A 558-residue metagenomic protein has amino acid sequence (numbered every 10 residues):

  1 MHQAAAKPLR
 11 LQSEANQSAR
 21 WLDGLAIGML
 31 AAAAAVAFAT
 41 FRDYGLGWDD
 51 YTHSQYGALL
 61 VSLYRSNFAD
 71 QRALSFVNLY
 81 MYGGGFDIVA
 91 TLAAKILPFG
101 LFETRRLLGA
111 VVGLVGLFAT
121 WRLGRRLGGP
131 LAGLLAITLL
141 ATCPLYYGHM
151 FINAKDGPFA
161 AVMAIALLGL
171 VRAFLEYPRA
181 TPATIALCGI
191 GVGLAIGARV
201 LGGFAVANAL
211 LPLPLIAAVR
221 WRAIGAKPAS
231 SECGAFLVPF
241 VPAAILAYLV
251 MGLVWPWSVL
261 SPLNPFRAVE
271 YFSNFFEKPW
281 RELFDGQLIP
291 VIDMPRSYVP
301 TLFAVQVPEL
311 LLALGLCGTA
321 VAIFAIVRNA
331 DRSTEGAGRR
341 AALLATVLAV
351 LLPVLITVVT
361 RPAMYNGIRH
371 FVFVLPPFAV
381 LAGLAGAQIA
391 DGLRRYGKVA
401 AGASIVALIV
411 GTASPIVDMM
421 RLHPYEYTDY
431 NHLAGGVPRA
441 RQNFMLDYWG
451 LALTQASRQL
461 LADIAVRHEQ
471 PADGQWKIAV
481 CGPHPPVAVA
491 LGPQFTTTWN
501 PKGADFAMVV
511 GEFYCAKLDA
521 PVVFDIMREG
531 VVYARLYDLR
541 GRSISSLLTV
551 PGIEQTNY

Functional and structural regions predicted by a protein language model:
G24-G28, T120-T142, R179-A183, L187 (+2 more regions): Transmembrane-helix signature of polytopic, membrane-embedded enzymes that assemble or transfer cell-envelope glycans
F38, D43, F86, P256-L260 (+3 more regions): Catalytic lumenal/periplasmic loop and adjoining terminal transmembrane helix of membrane glycan-assembly enzymes
V61-S66, L79-G84, I88, K95-P98 (+6 more regions): Transmembrane-lumen/periplasm boundary regions of multi-pass, lipid-linked membrane glycan transferases
Y80, G84, I88, I96-F118 (+3 more regions): Loop-to-helix entry region of an early transmembrane alpha helix in multi-pass inner-membrane enzymes
L107-L127, I165, G169, I326-V327: Transmembrane-helix motifs of polytopic, lipid-linked glycan transferases
A136-A141, L168, V192, I196: Short helix- or helix-capping micro-motifs that position conserved polar/aromatic residues at function-defining sites
H149, D156-A160, A195-V200, F204 (+3 more regions): Hydrophobic/aromatic-rich transmembrane helices and adjacent perimembrane loops
A166-I185, V219: Membrane-interface transmembrane helices that cradle and orient dolichyl/undecaprenyl
